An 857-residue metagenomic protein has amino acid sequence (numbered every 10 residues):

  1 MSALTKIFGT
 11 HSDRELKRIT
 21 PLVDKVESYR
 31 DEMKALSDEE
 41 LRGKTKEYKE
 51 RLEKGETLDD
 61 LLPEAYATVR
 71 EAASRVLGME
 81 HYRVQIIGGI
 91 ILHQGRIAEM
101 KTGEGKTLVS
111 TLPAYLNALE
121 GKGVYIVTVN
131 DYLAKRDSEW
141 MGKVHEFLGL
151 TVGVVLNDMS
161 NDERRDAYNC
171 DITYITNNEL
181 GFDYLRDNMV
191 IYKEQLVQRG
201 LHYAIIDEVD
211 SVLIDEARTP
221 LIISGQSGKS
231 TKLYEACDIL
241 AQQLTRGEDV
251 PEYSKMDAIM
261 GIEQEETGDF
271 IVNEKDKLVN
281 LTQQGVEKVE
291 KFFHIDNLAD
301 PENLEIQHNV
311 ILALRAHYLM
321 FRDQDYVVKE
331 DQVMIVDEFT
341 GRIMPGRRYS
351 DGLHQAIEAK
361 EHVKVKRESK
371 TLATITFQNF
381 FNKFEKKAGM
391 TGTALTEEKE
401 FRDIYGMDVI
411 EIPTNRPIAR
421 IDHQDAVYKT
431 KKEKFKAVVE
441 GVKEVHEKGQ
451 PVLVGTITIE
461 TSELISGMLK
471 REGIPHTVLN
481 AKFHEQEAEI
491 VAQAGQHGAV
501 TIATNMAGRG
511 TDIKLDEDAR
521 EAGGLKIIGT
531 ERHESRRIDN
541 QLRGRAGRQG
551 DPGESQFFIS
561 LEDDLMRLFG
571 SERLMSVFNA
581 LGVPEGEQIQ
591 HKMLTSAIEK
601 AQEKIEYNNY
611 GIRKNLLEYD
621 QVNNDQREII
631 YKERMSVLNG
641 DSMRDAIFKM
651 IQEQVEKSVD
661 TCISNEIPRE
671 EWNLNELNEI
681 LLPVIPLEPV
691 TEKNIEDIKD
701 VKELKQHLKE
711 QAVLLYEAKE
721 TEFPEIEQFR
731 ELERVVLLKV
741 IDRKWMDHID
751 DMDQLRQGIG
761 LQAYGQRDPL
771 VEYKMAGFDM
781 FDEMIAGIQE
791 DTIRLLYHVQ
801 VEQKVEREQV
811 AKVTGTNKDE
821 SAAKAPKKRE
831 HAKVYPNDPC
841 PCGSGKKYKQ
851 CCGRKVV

Functional and structural regions predicted by a protein language model:
M1-G582, Y631-K632, K649, E653: Conserved P-loop NTPase motor core
S110, V438, A825-K827, Y835: Active-site-adjacent structural elements in folded domains
Y326-M334, T340-R348, Q549-G550, F557 (+3 more regions): Extended, charged helical/alpha-beta scaffold domains that provide interaction surfaces
K448-S462, N639-G640, K693-K699, P841: Short, Lys/Glu-rich amphipathic helical modules
V454, I502, W745, F781 (+2 more regions): Hydrophobic, well-ordered secondary-structure elements that form the walls of internal hydrophobic environments
E830-K849, G853: Short Cys/His-rich zinc-binding micro-motifs
